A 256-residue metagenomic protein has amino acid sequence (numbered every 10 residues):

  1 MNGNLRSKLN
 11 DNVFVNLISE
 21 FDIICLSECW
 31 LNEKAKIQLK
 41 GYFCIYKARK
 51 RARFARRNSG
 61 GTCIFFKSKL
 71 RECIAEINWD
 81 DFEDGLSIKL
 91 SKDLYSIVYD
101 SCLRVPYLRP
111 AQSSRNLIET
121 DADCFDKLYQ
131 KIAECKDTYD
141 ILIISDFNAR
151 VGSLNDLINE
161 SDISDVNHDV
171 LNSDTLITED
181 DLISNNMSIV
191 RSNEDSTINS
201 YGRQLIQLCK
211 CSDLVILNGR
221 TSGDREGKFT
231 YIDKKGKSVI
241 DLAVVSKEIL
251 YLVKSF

Functional and structural regions predicted by a protein language model:
M1-F256: A shared catalytic/ligand-binding motif for oxyanion handling
